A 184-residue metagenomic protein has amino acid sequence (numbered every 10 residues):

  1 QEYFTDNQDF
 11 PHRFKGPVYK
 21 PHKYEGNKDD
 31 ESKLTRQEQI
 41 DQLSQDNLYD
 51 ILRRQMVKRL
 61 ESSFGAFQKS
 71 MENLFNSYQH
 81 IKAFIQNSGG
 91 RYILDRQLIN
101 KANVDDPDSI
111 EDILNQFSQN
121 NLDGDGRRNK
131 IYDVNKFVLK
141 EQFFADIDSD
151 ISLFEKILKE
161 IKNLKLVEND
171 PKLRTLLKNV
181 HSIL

Functional and structural regions predicted by a protein language model:
Q1-L184: Helicase motor interdomain insertion/brace
